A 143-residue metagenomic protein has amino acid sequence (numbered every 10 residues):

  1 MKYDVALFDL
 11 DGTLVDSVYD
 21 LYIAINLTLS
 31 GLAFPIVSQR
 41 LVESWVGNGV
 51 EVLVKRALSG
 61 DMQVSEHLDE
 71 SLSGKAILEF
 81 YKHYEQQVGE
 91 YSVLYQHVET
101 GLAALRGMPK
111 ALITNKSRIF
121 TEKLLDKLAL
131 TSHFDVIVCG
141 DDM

Functional and structural regions predicted by a protein language model:
M1-S44, K55: Active-site neighborhood of HAD-like aspartate-dependent phosphohydrolases
D20, G49-V52, T100, I119-F120: Short alpha-helical
I25, V54, V98, T121-L125 (+1 more regions): Hydrophobic packing residues within well-ordered alpha-helices of enzyme cores
L32-M62, E70, H83: Alpha-helical substrate-recognition element adjacent to the catalytic core
A57-A103: Metal-dependent phosphoesterase signature
E90-V93, S117-M143: Substrate-recognition "cap/lid" segment bordering the active-site pocket of phosphatases
G101-L125: Substrate-recognition element of Asp-dependent hydrolases with the DxDx(T/V) motif
